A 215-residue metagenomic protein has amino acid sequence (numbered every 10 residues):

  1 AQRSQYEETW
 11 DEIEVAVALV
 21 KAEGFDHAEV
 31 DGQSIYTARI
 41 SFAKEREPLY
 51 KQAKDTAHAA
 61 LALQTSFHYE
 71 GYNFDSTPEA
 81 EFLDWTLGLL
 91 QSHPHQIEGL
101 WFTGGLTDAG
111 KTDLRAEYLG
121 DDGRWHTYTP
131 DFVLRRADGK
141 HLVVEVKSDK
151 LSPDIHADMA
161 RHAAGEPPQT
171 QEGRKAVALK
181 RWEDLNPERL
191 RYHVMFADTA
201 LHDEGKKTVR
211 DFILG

Functional and structural regions predicted by a protein language model:
A1-G215: Electrostatic, structured charged patches in enzyme active sites and in nucleic-acid/phosphate-binding
